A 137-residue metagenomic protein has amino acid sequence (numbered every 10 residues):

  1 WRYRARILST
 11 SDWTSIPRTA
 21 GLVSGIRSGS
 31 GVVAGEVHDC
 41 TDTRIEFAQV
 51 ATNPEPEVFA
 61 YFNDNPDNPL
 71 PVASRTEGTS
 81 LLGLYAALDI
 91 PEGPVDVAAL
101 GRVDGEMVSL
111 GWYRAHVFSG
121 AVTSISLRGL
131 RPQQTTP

Functional and structural regions predicted by a protein language model:
W1-W13, G101-T136: Structured interaction patches on ligand/partner-binding surfaces of diverse proteins
R2-R4, Q49-A51, P94-D96, R114: Ser/Thr- (and often Asn-) enriched beta-sheet segments in non-cytosolic proteins
T10-D42, A121-P137: A short, Gly/Thr-enriched small/hydrophobic beta-strand-prone motif that recurs across taxa
G21-V23, V72-R75: Short, P/G- and charge-enriched loop/turn segments at secondary-structure junctions
G31, C40-V72: Short, ordered, surface-exposed loop/turn motifs in non-cytosolic proteins
F47, E92-G93, G120: Beta-strand-connecting loops/turns
A73-D104: Short Pro-Gly-centered beta-turn/loop motif in secreted/extracellular proteins
